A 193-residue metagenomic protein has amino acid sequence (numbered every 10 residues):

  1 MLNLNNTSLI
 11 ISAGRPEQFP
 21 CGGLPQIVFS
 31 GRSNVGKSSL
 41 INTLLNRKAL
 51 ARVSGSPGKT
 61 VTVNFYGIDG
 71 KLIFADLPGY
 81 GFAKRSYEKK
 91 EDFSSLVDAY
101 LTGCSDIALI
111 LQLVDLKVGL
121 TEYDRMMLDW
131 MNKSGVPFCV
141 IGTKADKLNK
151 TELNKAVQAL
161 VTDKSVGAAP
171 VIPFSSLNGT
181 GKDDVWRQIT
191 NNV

Functional and structural regions predicted by a protein language model:
M1-K84: Conserved G1/Walker A P-loop phosphate-binding module
N3-P16, K147-V193: Canonical P-loop GTPase G-domain recognition
G23, A49, T62, K89-F93 (+6 more regions): Helical mechanochemical/support elements of P-loop NTPase systems and associated helical scaffolds
L44-K48, L101, K164, I189: Hydrophobic aliphatic residues
K59, L72, G79-F82, K117-G119 (+2 more regions): Conserved nucleotide-binding/hydrolysis micro-motifs of P-loop NTPases
D69-I107: Conserved nucleotide-sensing/catalytic segment adjacent to the nucleotide-binding pocket in NTP-handling enzymes
D98-A169: Conserved C-terminal guanine-recognition region of P-loop GTPase G domains, centered on the G4
